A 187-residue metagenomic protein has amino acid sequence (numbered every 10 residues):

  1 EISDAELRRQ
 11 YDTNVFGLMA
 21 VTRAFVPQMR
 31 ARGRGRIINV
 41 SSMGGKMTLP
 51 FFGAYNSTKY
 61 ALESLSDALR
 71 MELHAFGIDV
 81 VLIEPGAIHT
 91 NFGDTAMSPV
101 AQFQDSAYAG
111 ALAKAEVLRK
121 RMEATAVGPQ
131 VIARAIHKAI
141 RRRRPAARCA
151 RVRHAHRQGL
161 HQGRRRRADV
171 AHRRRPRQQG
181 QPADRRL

Functional and structural regions predicted by a protein language model:
E6-R8: Substrate-binding pocket helix/loop in short-chain dehydrogenase/reductase
T22, T58: Active-site helix of classical SDR
A24-G33: A short helix-coil junction within the Rossmann-fold of NAD(P)-dependent oxidoreductases
S42: Residue(s) in the substrate-gating loop at a strand-loop-helix junction that position the organic substrate next
M47, A68-I78: Active-site-adjacent segment of SDR/Rossmann-fold oxidoreductases
M47-G53: Active-site loop immediately N-terminal to the catalytic Tyr-X3-Lys motif of short-chain dehydrogenase/reductase
A75-E123: C-terminal beta-strand-loop-alpha-helix "lid" module of Rossmann-like NAD(P)-dependent dehydrogenases
